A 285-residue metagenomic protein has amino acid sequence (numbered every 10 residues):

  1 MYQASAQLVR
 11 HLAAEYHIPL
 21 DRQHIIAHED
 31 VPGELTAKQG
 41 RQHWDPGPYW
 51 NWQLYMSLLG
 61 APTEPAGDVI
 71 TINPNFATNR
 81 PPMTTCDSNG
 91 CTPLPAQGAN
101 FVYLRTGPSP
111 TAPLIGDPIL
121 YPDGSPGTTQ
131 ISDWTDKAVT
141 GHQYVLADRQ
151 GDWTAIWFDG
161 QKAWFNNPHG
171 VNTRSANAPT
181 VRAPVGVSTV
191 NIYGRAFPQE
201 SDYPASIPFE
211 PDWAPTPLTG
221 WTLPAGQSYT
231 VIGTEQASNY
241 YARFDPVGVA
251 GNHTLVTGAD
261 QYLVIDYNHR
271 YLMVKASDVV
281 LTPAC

Functional and structural regions predicted by a protein language model:
M1-T92: Basic/polar, cationic surfaces and motifs that engage anionic cell-wall and phosphate/carboxylate ligands
I26-D30, R149, F158-D159, Y267: Active-site-proximal beta-strand/loop segments in catalytic clefts of secreted hydrolases
G33-E34, D152-T154, A163-W164: Flexible loop/turn segments at secondary-structure boundaries
I72-A147, I156, G160, F165-V181: Long, intrinsically disordered, low-complexity transcriptional activation/regulatory regions
N79-P82, N89, W157-P204, V247-N252 (+1 more regions): Boundary regions of SH3-family modules and the immediately adjacent low-complexity/disordered segments in eukaryotic
A112-A155, D159-G160, S201-P246, N252-V256: SH3/SH3-like (including bacterial SH3b) beta-barrel domains that bind proline-rich motifs or cell-wall ligands
